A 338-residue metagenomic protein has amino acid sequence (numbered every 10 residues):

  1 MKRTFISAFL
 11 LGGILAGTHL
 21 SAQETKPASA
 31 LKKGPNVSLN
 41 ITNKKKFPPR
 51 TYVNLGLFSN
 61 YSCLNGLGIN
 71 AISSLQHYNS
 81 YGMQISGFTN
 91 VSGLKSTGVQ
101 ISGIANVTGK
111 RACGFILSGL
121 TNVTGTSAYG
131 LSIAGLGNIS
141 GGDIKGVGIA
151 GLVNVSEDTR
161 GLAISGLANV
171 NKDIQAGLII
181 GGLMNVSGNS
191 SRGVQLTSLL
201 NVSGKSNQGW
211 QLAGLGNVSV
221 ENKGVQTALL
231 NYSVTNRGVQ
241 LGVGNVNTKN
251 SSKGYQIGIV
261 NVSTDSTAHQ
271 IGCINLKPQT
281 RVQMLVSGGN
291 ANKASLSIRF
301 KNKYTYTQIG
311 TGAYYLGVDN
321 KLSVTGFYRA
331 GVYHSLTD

Functional and structural regions predicted by a protein language model:
M1-T25: Bacterial Sec-dependent N-terminal signal peptides
E24-D338: Surface-exposed, glycine- and small/polar-enriched segments that build interaction surfaces at terminal
